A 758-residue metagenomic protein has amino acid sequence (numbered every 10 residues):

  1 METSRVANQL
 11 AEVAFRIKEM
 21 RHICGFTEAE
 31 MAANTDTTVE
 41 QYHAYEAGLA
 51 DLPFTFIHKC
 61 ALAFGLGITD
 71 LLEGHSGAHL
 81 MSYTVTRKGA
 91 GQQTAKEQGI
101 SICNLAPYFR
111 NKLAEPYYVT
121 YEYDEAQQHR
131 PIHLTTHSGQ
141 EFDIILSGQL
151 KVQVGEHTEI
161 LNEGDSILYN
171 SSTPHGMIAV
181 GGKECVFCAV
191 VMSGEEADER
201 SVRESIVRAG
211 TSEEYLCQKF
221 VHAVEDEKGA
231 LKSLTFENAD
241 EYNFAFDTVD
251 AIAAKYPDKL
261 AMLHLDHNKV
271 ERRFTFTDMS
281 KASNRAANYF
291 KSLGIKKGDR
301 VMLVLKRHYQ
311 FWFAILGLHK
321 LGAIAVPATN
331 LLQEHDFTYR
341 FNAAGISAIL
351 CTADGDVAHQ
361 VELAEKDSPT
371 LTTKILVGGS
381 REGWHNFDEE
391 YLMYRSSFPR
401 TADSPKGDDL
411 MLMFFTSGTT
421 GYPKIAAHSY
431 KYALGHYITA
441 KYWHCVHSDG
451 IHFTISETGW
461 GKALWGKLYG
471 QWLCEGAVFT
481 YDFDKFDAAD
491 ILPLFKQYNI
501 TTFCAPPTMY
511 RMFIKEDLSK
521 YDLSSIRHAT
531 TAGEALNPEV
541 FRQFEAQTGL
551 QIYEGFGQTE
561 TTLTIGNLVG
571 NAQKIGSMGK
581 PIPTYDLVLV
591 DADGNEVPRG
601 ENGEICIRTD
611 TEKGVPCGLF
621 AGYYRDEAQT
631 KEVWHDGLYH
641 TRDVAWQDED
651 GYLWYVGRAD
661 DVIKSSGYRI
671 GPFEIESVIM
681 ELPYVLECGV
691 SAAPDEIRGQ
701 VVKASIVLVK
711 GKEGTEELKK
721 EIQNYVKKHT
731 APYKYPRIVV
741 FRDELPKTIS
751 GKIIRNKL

Functional and structural regions predicted by a protein language model:
V207-E213, K320-E389, K710: Structural core segment of the AMP-binding/adenylate-forming
P257-L260, I375-L376, R381-G383, L392-F415 (+2 more regions): Conserved pre-ATP/AMP-binding loop-to-beta segment of ANL
D258-L316, Q333-T338, E389-L392, Y430-K431: Conserved AMP-binding/adenylate-forming core of the ANL superfamily
R272-T277, M411-G435: Conserved AMP-binding A3 loop
L332-H335, Y339, I349-D354, F503 (+6 more regions): AMP-binding/adenylate-forming catalytic core of the ANL superfamily
L434-T454, T458-T501, E516: Conserved AMP-binding/adenylation subdomain of ANL enzymes
L473, I500-A505, I514-K574, D586: Gly/Ser/Thr-rich phosphate-binding loop
P581-T584, N595-E632, I670, E713: Conserved ATP/PPi-binding loop(s) of AMP-dependent carboxylate-activating enzymes
